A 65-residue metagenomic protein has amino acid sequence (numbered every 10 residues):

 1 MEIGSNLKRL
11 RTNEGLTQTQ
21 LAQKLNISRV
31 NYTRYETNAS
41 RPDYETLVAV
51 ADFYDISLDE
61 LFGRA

Functional and structural regions predicted by a protein language model:
M1-I3, A65: Absolute protein N-terminus
S5-K24, A49: Short basic helix-loop element that most often maps to the first helix and adjoining turn of HTH DNA-binding modules
L7, L21-A22, Y32-Y35, L61: Conserved hydrophobic/aromatic packing and binding residues within compact polymer-binding modules
L10-N13, D52, F62-A65: Short, charged recognition helix plus adjacent turn of helix-turn-helix-like nucleic-acid-binding domains
N26-R41: Recognition helix of helix-turn-helix/homeodomain-like DNA-binding domains that insert into the DNA major groove
E45-E60: DNA major-groove recognition helix of helix-turn-helix/homeodomain DNA-binding modules
